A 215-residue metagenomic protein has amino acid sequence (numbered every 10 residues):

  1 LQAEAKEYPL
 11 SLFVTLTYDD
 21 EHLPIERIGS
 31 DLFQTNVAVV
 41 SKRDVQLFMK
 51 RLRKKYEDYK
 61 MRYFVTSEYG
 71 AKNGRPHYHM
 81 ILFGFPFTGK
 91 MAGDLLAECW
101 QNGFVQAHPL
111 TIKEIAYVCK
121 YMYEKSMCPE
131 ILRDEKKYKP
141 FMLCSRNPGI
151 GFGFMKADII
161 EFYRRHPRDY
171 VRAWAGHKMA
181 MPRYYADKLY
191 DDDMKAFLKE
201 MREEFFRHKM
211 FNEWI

Functional and structural regions predicted by a protein language model:
L1-N73: Signature for HUH/AEP ssDNA processing cores
R27-D31, M80, K120: Surface-exposed beta-strand edges and their flanking turn/coil or helix-capping segments
G70-P76, L82-W214: Conserved His + Asp/Glu catalytic blocks
